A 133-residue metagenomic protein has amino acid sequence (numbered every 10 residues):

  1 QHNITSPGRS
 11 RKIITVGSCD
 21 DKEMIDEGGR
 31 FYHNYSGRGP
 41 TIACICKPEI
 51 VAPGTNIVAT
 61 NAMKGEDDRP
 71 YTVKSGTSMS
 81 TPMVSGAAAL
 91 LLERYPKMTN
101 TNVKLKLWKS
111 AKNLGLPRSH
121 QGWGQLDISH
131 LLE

Functional and structural regions predicted by a protein language model:
Q1-H2: Short acidic loop-to-helix transition motifs that present clustered carboxylates
T5-A89, E93, H130-L131: Extracellular S/T/G-rich loop segment that most often corresponds to the catalytic His/Ser-adjacent loop
E93-E133: C-terminal subdomain of the subtilisin-like protease fold in secreted/lumenal serine endopeptidases
